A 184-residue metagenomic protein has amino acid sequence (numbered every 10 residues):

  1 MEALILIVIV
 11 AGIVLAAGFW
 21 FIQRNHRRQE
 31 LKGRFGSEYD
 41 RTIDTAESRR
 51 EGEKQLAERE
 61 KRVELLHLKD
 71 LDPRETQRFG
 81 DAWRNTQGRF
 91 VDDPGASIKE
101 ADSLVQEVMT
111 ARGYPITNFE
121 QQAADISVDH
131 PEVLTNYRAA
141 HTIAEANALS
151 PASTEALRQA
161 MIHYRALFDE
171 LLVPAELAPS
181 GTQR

Functional and structural regions predicted by a protein language model:
M1-G12: Feature marks short, highly hydrophobic, charge-poor N-terminal signal-anchor/signal peptide-like helices that anchor
L4, F21, S150-A152: Bulky hydrophobic/aromatic packing residues
V8-V10, F35, E60, D72 (+2 more regions): Generic low-complexity, intrinsically disordered sequence content enriched in small uncharged/hydrophobic residues
V14-R27: Cytosolic-side junction of a single-pass transmembrane alpha-helix
H26-N136, A140-A152: Elongated extramembrane "stalk/tether" segments
T142-R184: Extracytoplasmic/periplasmic C-terminal soluble domains
